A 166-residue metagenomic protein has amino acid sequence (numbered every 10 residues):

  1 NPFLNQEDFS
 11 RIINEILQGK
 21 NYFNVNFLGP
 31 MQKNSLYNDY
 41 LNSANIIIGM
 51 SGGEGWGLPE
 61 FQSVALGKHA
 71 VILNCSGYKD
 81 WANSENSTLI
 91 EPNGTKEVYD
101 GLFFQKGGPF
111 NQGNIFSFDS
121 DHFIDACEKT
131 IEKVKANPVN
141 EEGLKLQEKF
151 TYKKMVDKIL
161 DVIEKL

Functional and structural regions predicted by a protein language model:
Q6-S35: Nucleotide-activated donor-binding/catalytic signature segment of Leloir-type glycosyltransferases, i.e., the conserved
N34-Y37, Y78, F123: Acidic, amphipathic alpha-helical patches
N38, G57, S117: Glycine-rich phosphate-binding loop at the start of an alpha helix
D39-G55, A65-K68: Acidic donor-binding loop of glycosyltransferase active sites
G57-E60, Y78: Short glycine/serine-rich donor-binding loops of glycosyltransferases
H69-I72, A82, T88-E91: Short hydrophobic beta-strand element within catalytic cores of glycosyltransferases and related nucleotide-activated
E85-F116, K129: A short acidic/histidine/glycine-rich donor-binding loop in glycosyltransferase catalytic cores
N114-D125, E132-D161: A charged, aromatic-enriched C-terminal amphipathic alpha-helix characteristic of glycosyltransferases across folds
